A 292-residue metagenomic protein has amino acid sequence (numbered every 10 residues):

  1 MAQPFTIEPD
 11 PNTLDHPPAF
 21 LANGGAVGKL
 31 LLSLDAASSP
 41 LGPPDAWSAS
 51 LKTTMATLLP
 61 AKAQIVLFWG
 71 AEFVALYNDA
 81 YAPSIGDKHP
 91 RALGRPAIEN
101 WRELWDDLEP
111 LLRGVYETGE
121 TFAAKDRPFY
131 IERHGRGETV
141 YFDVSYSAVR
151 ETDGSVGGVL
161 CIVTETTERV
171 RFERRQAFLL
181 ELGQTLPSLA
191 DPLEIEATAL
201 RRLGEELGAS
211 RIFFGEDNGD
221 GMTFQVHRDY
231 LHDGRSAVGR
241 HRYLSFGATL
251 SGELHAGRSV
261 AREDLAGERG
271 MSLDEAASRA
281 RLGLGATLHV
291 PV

Functional and structural regions predicted by a protein language model:
F5-N12, K29, E72-P96, R201-G204 (+1 more regions): GAF sensory/regulatory domain recognition with acknowledged cross-activation on helical regulatory dimers
P17-S39, V163-L193, E205: Signal-transmission linkers at sensory-effector interfaces
S33-P40, I85, H89-D126, Q225 (+2 more regions): Regulatory sensory and allosteric helical modules in signal-transduction proteins and certain transcription factors
G42-S50, W69, T185-E205: Signal-transducing coiled-coil linker helices
P44-Y77: Sensory modules in modular signal-transduction proteins
A123, Y141-V144, L160, A286: PAS/PAC sensory module
V144-S145, S155-E165: PAS-family sensory domains
S145-S147, G285-V292: A short, aliphatic-rich beta-strand micro-motif
